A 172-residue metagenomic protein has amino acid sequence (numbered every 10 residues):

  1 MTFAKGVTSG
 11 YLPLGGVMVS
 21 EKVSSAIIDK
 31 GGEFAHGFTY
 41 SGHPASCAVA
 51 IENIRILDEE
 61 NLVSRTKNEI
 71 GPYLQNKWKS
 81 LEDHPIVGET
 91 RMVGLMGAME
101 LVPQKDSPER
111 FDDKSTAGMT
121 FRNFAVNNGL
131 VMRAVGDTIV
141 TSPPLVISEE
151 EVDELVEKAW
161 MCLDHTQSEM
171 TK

Functional and structural regions predicted by a protein language model:
M1-K172: Conserved N-terminal phosphate-binding loop of PLP-dependent enzymes in the Aspartate aminotransferase
